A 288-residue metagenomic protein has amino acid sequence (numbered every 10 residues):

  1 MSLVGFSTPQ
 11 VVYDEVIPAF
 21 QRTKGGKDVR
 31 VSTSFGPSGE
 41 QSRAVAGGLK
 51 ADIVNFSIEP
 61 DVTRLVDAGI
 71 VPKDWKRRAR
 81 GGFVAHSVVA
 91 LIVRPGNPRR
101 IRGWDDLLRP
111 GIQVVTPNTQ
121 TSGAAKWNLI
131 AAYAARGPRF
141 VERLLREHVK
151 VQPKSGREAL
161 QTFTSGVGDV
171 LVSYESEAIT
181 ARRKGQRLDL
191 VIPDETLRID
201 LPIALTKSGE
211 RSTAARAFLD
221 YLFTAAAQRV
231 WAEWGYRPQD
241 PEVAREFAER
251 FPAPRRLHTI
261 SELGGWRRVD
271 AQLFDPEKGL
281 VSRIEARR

Functional and structural regions predicted by a protein language model:
M1-T121: N-terminal segment of the mature folded domain
T8-D14, Q120-R139: Bilobed "Venus flytrap"/periplasmic-binding protein-like clamshell domains and structurally analogous long
T8-P9, P60-D61, A159, S176-A178 (+1 more regions): Alpha-helix capping/helix-boundary segments
I17-G26, A46-K50, E59, V66-I70 (+12 more regions): Sec-exported extracytoplasmic/periplasmic mature domains
F83-V88, E142-L145, Q152-P153, K184-R216 (+2 more regions): Periplasmic-binding protein-like
P95-G103, T121, A134-R139, S208-A215: Short helix-loop capping/hinge motifs at secondary-structure junctions, enriched in acidic/polar residues
A134-E195, P202: Ligand-binding pocket segment of bilobal, Venus flytrap-like solute-binding proteins
T213-R288: Extracellular/periplasmic juxtamembrane helices and adjacent flexible linkers that interface with membrane partners
